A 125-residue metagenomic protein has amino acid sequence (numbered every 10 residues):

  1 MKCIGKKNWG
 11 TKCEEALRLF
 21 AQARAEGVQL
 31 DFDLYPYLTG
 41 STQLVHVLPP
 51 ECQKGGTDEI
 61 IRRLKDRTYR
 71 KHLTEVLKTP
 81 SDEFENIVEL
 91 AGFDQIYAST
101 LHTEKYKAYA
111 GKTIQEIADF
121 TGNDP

Functional and structural regions predicted by a protein language model:
K2-P125: Active-site neighborhoods of metal-dependent hydrolases
